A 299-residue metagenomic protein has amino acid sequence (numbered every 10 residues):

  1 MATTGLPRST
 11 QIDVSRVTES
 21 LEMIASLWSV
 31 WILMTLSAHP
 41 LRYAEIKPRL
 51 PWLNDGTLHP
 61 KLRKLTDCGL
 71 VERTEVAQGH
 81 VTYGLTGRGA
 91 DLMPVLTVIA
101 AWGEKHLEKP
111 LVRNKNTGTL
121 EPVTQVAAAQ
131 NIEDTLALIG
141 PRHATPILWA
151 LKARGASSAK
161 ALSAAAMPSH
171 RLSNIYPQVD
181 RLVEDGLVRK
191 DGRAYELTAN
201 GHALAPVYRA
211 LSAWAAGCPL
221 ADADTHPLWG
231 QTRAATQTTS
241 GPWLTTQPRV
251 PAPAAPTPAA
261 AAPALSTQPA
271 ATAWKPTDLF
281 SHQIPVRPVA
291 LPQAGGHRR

Functional and structural regions predicted by a protein language model:
M1-S15, E19-S20, Y43, R49 (+3 more regions): Recognition helices and adjacent regulatory flanks at domain boundaries
A2, T97-I139, W149, H202-R299: Amphipathic alpha-helical dimerization/coiled-coil segments that flank or bridge DNA-binding/regulatory modules
S15-T57, C68, Q130-R171: N-terminal helix-turn-helix DNA-binding core of bacterial DNA-binding proteins
T35, E72, R88-D91, V95-V98 (+4 more regions): Solvent-exposed, amphipathic alpha-helical segments
L58-G69, L151, N174-D185: Basic amphipathic alpha-helical segments that dock to polyanions
D67-G84, V183-E196: Beta-hairpin "wing" of winged helix-turn-helix
A77-A100, A194-Y208: Basic, amphipathic "hinge/linker" alpha-helix immediately C-terminal to the N-terminal HTH DNA-binding motif
